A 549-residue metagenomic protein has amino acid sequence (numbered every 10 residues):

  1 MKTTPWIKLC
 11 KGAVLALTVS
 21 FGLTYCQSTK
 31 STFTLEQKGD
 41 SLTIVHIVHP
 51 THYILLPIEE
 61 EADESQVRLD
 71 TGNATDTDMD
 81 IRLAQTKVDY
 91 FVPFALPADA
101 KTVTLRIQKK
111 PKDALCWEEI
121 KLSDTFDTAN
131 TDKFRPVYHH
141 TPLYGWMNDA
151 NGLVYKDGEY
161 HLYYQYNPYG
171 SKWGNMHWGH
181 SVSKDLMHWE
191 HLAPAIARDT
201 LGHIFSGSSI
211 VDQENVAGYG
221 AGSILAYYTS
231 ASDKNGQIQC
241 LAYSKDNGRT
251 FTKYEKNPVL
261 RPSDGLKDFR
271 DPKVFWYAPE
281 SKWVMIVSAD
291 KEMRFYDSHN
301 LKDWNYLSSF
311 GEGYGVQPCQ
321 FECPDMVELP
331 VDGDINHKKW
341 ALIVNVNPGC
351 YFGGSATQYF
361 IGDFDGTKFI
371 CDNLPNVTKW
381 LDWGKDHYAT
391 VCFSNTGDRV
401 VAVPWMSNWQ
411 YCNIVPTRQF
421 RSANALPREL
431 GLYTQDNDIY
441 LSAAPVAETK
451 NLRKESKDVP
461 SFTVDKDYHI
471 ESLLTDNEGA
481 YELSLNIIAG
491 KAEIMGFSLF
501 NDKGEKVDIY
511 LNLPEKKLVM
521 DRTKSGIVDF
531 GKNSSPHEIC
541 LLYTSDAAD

Functional and structural regions predicted by a protein language model:
K2-A13: Bacterial N-terminal signal peptides that target proteins for export
A13-G22: Bacterial N-terminal signal peptides
F21-T32: Bacterial Sec-dependent signal peptides at the C-terminal "C-region" and cleavage site
K30-D271, W276-F321, E328-W383, W405-F462 (+3 more regions): Beta-rich carbohydrate-recognition and catalytic domains
T51, F462-Y468, E478: Solvent-exposed, conformationally flexible loop/turn segments
Y254-V259, K503-L542: Glycine-aromatic-enriched beta-strand/loop faces of beta-sandwich-type recognition domains, especially lectin-like
Y468-R522: Secretory/extracellular carbohydrate-interaction modules and structurally similar beta-sandwich "look-alikes"
Y543-A548: Conserved small/polar residues in nucleotide/adenosyl-binding loops
